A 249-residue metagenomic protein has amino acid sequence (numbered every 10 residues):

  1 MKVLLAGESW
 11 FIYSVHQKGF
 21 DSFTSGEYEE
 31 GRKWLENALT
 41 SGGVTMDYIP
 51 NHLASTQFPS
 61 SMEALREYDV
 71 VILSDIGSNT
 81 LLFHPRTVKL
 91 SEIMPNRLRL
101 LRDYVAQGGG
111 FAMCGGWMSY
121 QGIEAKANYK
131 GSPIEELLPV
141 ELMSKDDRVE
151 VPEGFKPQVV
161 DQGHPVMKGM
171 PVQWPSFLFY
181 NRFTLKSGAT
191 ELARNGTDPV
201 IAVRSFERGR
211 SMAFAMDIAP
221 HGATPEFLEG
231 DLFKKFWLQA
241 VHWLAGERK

Functional and structural regions predicted by a protein language model:
M1-A6, G110, K186-T190, D198 (+2 more regions): Extracellular ligand-binding/catalytic regions of CAZymes and related secreted enzymes and adhesion modules
M1-G77, C114-G122, P220, P225 (+2 more regions): Aromatic-Pro/Gly-enriched surface loop or interdomain linker that acts as a lid/target-recognition segment
V3-A6, W10, L65-I123, R208-F214: Short alpha-beta junction capping motif
E8-K18, R32, A106, G110-D198 (+1 more regions): An acidic, glycine-rich "communication" segment
G19-T24, P85-L90, F227-G230: Short glycine-enriched, charge-decorated loop/helix-capping segments at active-site entrances that position
Y28, R32, L90-L98, Y104 (+2 more regions): Solvent-exposed, acidic/flexible segments
T56-M62, R99, G196-V200: Alpha-helical scaffolding within the catalytic cores of extracellular/periplasmic polymer-degrading hydrolases
